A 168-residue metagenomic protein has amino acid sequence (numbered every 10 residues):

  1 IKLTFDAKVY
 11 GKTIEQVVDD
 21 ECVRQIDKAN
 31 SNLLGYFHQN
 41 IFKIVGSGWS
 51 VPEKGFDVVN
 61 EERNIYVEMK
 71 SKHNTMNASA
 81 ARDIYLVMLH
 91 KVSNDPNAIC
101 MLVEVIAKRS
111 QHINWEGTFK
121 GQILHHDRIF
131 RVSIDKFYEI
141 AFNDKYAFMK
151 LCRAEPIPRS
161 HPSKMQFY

Functional and structural regions predicted by a protein language model:
I1-Y36: Interdomain/boundary linker segments immediately adjacent to catalytic/signaling cores
T4, K91, L151: Residues that form generic nucleotide/phosphate-binding pockets
A29-E53: Short N-terminal edge-element motif at the start of the domain
P52-K54, E61-E62, D95-N97: Short, well-ordered loop/turn elements at secondary-structure boundaries
D57-V59, M101-L102: A structural signal for short, well-ordered beta-strand segments and their strand-loop junctions that often border
V58-M76: Conserved catalytic cores of phosphodiester-cleaving nucleases, focusing on short active-site segments
K72-E139: Catalytic cores of nucleic-acid endonucleases
E116-Y168: Charged, structured surface patches that assemble and position nucleic-acid processing machinery
